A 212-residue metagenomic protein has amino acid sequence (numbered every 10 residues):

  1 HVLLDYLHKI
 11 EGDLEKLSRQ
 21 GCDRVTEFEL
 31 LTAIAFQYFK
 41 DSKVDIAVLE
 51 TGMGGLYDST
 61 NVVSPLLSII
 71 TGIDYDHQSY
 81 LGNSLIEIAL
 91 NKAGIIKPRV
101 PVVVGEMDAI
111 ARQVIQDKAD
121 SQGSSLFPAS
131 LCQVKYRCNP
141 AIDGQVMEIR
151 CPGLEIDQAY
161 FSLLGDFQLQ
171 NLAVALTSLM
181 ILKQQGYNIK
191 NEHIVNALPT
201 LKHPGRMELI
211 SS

Functional and structural regions predicted by a protein language model:
H1-V63, S79-L81, E87: ATP-dependent carboxylate-amine ligase catalytic core
V2-D5, K9, I34, Y38 (+4 more regions): Alpha-helical scaffold segments in soluble metabolic enzymes
Y6-L7, P140-E155: Acidic-glycine-rich active-site phosphate/pyrophosphate-binding loop
I10-D13, L17, S42, N91 (+5 more regions): Change "in soluble alpha/beta enzymes" to "in soluble alpha/beta proteins
E27-L31, D76, N91, I110 (+2 more regions): A generic structural signal for residues located within well-ordered alpha-helices of large catalytic or ligand-binding
I46-T51, D58-I69, I73-H77, S84-E87 (+1 more regions): Nucleotide phosphate-binding/pyrophosphate-handling subdomain across enzymes that bind or process nucleotide phosphates
M53-Y57, V63-G123: Conserved catalytic-core segment of NTP-binding enzymes
G105-E106, D120-P140, F161-G165, H193-T200 (+1 more regions): Beta-strand->loop->alpha-helix junctions that form or flank phosphate-binding loops in nucleotide-handling enzymes
